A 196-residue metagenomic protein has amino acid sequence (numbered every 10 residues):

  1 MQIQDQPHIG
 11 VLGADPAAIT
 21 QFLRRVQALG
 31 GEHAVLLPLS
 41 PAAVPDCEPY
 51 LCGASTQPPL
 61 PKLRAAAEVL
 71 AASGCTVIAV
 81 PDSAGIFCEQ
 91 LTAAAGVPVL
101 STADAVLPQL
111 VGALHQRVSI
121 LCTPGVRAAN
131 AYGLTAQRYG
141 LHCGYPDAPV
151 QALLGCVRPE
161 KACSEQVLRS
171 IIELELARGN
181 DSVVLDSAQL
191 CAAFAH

Functional and structural regions predicted by a protein language model:
M1-H196: Non-catalytic structural scaffold of enzyme domains
